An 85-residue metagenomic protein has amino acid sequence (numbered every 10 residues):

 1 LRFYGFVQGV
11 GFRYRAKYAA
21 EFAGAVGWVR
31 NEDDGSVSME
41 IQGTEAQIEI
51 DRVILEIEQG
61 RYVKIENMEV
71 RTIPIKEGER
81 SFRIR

Functional and structural regions predicted by a protein language model:
L1-R85: Intrinsically disordered, low-complexity, mixed-charge
